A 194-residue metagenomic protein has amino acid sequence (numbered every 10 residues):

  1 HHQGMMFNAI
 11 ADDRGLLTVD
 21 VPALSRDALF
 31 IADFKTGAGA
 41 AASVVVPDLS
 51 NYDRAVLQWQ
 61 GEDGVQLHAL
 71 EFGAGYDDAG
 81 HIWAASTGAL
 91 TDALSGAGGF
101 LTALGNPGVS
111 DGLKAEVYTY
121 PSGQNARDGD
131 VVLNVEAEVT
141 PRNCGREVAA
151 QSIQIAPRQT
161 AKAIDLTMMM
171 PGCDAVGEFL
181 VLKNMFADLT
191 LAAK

Functional and structural regions predicted by a protein language model:
H1, D33-K194: Feature of secretome-associated and extracellular-like proteins
H2-N8: Short amphipathic beta-strand segments in non-cytosolic proteins
Q3, R14, L24, K35-G37: Solvent-exposed coil/turn segments that connect beta secondary-structure elements in extracytoplasmic/periplasmic
A11-V21, R26-F30: Glycine-centered loop-to-beta-strand initiation motif
